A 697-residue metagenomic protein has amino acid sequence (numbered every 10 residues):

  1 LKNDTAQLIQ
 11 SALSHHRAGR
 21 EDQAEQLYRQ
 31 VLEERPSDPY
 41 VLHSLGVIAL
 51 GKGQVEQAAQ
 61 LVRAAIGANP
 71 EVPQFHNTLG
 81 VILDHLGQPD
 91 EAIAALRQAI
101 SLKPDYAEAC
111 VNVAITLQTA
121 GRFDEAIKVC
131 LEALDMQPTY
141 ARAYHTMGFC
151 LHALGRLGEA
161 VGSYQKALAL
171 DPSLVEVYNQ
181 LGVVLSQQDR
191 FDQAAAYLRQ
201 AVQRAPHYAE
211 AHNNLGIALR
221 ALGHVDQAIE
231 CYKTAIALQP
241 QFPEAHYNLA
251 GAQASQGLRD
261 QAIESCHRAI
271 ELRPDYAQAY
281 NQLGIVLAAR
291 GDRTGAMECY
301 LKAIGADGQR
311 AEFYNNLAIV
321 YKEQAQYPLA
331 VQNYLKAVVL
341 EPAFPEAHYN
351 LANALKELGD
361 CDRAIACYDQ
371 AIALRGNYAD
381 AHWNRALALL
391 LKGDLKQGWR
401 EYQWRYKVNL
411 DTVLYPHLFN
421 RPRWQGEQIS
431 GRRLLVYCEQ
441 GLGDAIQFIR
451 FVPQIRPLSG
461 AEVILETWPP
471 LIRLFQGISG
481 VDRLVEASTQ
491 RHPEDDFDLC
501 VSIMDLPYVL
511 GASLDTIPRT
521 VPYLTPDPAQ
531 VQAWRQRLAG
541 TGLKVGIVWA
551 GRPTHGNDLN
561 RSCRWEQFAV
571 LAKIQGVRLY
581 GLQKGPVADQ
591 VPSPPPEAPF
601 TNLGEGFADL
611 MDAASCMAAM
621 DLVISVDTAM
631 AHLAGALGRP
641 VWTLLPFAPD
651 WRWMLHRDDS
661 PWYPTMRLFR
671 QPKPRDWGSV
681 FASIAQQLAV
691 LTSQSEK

Functional and structural regions predicted by a protein language model:
L1-L622, D627-K697: Alpha-helical solenoid repeat scaffolds of the TPR/TPR-like class and their adjacent stem/linker regions that mediate
